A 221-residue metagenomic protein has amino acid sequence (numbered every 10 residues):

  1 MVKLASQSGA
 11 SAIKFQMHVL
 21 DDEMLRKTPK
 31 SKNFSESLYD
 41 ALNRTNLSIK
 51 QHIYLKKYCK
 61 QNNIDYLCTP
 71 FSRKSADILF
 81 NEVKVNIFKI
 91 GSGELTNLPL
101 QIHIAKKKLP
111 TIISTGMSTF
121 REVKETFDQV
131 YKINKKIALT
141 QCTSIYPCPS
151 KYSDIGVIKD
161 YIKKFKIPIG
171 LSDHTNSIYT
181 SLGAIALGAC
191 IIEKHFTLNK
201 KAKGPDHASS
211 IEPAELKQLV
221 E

Functional and structural regions predicted by a protein language model:
M1-E221: Catalytic cores and adjacent flexible loops of soluble metabolic enzymes that perform enolate/carbanion chemistry on
